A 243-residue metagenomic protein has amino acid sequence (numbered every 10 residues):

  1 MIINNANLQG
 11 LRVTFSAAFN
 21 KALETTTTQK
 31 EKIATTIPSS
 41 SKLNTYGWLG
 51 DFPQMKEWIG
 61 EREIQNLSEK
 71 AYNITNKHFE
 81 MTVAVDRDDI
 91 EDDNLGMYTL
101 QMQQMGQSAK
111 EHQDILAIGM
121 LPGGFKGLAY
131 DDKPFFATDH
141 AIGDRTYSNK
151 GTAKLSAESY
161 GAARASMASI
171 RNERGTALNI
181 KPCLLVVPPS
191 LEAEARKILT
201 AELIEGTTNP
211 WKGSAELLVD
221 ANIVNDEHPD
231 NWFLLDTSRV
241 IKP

Functional and structural regions predicted by a protein language model:
M1-L43, D230-N231, V240-I241: N-terminal catalytic cores of peptidoglycan-degrading enzymes
I2-I3, Q9, T138-E173, N179-P243: Sequence/fold signature of self-assembling virion shell proteins
N20-K77: Assembly/oligomerization interface modules of large self-assembling protein complexes
S41-T45, E69, N73, D88-M102 (+2 more regions): Short, charged/polar micro-motifs that form catalytic or ligand-binding hotspots
D51, A71, D86-I90, K110 (+3 more regions): An acidic- and aromatic-residue-enriched active-site/binding cleft used to recognize and process polar
N76-E91, G143-T146, N179-P182: Glycine-rich, often proline-containing surface loops adjacent to acidic residues and nearby aromatics that form
E80-T82, Q103-Q107: Contiguous, well-ordered alpha-helical segments that form the cores/surfaces of helical PPI scaffolds
D88, D93-G96, L100, Q107-S169: Alpha-helical scaffold segments that mediate packing/assembly in large oligomeric complexes
